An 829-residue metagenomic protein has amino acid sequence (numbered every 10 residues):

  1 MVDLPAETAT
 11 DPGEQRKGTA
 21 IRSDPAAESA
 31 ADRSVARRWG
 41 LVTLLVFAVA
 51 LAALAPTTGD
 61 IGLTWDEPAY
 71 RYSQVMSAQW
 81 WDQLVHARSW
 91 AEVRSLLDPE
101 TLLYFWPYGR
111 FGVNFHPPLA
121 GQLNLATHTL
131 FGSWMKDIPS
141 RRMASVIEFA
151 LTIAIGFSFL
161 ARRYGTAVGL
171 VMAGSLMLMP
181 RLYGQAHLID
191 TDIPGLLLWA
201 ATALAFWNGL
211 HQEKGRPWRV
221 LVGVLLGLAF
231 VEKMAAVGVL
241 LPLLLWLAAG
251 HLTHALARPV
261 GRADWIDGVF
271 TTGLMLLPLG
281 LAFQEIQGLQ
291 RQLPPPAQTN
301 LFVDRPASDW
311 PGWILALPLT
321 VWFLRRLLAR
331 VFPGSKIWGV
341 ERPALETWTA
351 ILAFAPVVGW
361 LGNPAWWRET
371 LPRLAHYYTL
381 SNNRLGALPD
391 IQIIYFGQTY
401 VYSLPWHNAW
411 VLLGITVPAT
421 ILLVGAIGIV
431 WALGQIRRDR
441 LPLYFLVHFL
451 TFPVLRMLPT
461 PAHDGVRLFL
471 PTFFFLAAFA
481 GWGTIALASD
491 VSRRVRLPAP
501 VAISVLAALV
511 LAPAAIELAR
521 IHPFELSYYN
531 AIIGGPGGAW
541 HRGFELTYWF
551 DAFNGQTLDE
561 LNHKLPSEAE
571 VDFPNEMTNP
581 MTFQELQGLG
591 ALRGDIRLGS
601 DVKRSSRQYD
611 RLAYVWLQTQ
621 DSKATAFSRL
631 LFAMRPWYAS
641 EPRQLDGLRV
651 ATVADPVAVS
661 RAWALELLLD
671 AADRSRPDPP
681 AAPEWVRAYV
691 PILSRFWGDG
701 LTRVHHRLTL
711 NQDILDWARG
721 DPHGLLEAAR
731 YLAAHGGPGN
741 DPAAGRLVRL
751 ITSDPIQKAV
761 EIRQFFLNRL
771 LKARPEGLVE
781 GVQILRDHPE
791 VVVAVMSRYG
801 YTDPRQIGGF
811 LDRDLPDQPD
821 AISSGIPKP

Functional and structural regions predicted by a protein language model:
V2-K17, R22-P25, R33, G537-P829: C-terminal luminal/periplasmic domains and tails of membrane-associated envelope-modifying transferases
L41-L44, G156-L178, L197, P217-L221 (+3 more regions): Transmembrane-helix signature of polytopic, membrane-embedded enzymes that assemble or transfer cell-envelope glycans
T64, G184-P194: Short acidic/glycine- and proline-prone juxtamembrane loop motifs at membrane-interface regions of multi-pass membrane
Y70-L84, H116, Q122, S133-W134 (+9 more regions): Transmembrane-lumen/periplasm boundary regions of multi-pass, lipid-linked membrane glycan transferases
M143-Y164, A201-A205, L433: Transmembrane-helix motifs of polytopic, lipid-linked glycan transferases
I155, P194-Q212, W218-L226, F449 (+1 more regions): Specific aromatic-rich, kink-prone transmembrane helix
R162-Y164, T202-R219, A229, H251-R258 (+1 more regions): Membrane-interface transmembrane helices that cradle and orient dolichyl/undecaprenyl
M172-M177, G184, L204, L226 (+1 more regions): Short helix- or helix-capping micro-motifs that position conserved polar/aromatic residues at function-defining sites
